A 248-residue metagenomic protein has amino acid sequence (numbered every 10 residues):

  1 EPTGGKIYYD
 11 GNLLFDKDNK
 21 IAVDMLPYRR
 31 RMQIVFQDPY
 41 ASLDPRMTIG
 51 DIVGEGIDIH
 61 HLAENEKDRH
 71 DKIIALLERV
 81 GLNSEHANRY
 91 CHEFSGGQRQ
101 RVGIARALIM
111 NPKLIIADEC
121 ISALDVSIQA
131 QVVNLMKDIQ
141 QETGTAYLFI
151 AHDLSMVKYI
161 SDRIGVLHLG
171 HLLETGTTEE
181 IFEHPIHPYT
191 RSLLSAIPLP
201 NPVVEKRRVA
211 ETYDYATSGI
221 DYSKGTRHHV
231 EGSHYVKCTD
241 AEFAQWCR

Functional and structural regions predicted by a protein language model:
L13, K67-E85, L194: Conserved ABC ATPase "signature" region
L13-Q33, I59, I181-P185: ABC ATPase NBD coupling module
Y90-F94, Q98: Conserved ABC ATPase signature
I104, I116, V132: Hydrophobic anchor residue at the start of the ABC signature
I109-K113: A short, proline-enriched helix->beta-strand linker immediately N-terminal to the Walker B motif in ABC-type P-loop
T178-R248: Short catalytic/signature loops enriched in Gly
